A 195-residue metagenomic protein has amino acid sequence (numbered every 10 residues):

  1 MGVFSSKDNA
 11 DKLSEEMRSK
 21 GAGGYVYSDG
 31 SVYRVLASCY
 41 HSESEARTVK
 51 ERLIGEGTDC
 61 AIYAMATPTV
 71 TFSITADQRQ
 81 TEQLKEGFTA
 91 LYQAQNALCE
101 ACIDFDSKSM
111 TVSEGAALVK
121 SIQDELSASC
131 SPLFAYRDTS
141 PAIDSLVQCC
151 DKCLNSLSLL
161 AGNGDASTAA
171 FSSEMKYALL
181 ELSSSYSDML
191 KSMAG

Functional and structural regions predicted by a protein language model:
M1-R79: Solvent-exposed beta-strand motifs enriched in subsets of small alpha/beta binding domains, especially certain
F4-D8, Y40-E43, Q78, K85 (+5 more regions): Soluble non-cytosolic domains of exported or imported proteins
K7, K12, R18-K20, K50 (+6 more regions): Context-gated lysine
E15-E16, E43-E45, E51, E56-D59 (+9 more regions): Glutamate identity and glutamate-enriched acidic tracts
D59-Y63, G87-A101, D165-E174: Short flexible/disordered coil segments
I74, T81, V112, S140-I143 (+3 more regions): Amphipathic alpha-helical coiled-coil segments with heptad-repeat character
R79-S156, M189: Alpha-helical segments in soluble extracytoplasmic regions
K152-G195: C-terminal amphipathic alpha-helix
